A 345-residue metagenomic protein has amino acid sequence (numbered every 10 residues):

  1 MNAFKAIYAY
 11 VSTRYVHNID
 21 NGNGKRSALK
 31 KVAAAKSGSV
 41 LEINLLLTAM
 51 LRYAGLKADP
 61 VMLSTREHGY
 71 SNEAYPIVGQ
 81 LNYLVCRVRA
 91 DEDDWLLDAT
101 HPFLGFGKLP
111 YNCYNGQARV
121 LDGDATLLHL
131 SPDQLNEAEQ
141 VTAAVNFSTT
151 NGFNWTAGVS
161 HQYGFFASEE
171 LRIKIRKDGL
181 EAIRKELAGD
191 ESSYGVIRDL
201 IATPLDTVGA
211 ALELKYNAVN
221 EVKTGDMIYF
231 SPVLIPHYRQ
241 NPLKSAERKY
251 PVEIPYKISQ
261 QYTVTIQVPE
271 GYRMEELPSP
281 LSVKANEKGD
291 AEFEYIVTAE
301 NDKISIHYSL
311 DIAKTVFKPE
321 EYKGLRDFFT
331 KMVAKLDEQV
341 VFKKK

Functional and structural regions predicted by a protein language model:
M1-K345: A sensor for short, sequence-defined functional sites
